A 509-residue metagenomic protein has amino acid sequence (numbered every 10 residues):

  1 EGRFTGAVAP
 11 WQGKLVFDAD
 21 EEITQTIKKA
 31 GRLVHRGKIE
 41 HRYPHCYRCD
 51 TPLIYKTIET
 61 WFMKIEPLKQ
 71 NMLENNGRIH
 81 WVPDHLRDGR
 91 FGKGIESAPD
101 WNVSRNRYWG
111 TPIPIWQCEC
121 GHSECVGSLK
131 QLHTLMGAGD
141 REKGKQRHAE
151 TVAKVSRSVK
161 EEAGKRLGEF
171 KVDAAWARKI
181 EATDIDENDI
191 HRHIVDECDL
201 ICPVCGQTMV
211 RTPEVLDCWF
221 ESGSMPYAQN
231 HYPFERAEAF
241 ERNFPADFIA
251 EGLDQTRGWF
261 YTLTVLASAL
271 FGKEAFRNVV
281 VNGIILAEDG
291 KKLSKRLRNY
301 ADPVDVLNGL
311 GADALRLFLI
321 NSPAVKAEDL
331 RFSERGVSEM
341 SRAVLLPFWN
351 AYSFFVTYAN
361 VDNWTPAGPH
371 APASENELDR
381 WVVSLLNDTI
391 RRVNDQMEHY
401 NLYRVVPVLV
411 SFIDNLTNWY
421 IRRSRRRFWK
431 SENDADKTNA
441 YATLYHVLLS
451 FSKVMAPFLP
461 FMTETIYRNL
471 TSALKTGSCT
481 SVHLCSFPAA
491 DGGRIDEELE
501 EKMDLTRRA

Functional and structural regions predicted by a protein language model:
E1-G2, R107-W109, R166-D329: Alpha-helical recognition segments enriched in aromatics with Gly/Pro capping that present substrate-recognition
E1-W176, E187-H191, W259-F260, K291 (+3 more regions): Residue patterns forming the tRNA-binding/recognition surfaces of aminoacyl-tRNA synthetases and related DALR
G2, I39-C49, I113-G121, N282-I285 (+6 more regions): A glycine-rich phosphate-binding loop feature that marks nucleotide/adenosyl-phosphate handling sites
L33-R36, R211-T212, G272-V279, L315 (+3 more regions): Acidic/polar loop patches that form or flank catalytic/metal-binding clefts of enzymes that bind anionic ligands
C46-R48, L53-I54, W101, R107-Y108 (+4 more regions): Conserved phosphate/anionic-ligand binding catalytic regions in large, soluble enzymes, centered on
A98, W219, G223, L263-T264 (+7 more regions): Short alpha-helical scaffolding segments that buttress acidic/His motifs in well-ordered protein cores
S222, P226-N230, E288, N321-V325 (+4 more regions): A short secondary-structure junction motif
D362-R391, R422-A509: Acidic, turn-prone loop/beta-hairpin segments
